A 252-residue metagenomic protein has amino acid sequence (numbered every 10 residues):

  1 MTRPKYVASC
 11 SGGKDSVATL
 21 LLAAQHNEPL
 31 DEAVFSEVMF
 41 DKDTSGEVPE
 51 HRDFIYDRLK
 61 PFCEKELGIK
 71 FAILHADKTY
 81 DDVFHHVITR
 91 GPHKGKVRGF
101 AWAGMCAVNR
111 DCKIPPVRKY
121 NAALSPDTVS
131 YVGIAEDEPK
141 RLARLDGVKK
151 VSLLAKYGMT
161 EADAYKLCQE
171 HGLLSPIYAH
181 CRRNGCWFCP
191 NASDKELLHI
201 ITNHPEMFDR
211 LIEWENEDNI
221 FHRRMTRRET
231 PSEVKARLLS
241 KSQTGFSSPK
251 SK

Functional and structural regions predicted by a protein language model:
M1-K252: Nucleotide-activated chemistry modules centered on ATP-dependent adenylation/adenylyltransferase
